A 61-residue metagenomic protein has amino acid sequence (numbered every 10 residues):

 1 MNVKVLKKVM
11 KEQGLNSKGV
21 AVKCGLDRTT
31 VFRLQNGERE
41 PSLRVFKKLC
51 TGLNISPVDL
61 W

Functional and structural regions predicted by a protein language model:
M1-L15: A short, Lys/Arg-rich alpha-helix, primarily the initiator
E12, K23, G52: Residues within the alpha-helical elements of helix-turn-helix
G14-L15, P41-R44: Residue-level signal for the short linker/turn that defines the boundary of a DNA-recognition helix
S17, R28, F46: Helix-turn-helix DNA-binding elements, focusing on the entry/boundary residues of the two helices that contact DNA
G19-A21, L49: Short alpha-helical "recognition helix" segments of helix-turn-helix
G25-E40: Recognition helix of helix-turn-helix/homeodomain-like DNA-binding domains that insert into the DNA major groove
R44-D59: DNA major-groove recognition helix of helix-turn-helix/homeodomain DNA-binding modules
